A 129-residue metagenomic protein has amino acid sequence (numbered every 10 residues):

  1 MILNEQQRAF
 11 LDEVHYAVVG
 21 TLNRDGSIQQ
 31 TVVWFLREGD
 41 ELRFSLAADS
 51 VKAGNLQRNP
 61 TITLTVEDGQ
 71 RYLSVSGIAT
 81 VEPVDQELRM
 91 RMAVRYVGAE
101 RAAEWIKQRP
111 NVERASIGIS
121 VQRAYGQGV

Functional and structural regions predicted by a protein language model:
M1-E13: Extreme N-terminal tail/first-helix region
I2, Q70-V129: Charged, gly/pro-rich active-site loop segments
N4-E5, D49-S50, A102: Structural motif corresponding to alpha-helix initiation and N-cap regions
Q7, H15, D40, R71 (+1 more regions): A generic secondary-structure signal marking the coil-to-beta-strand transition
Q7, K52-N55, L88-M92: Amphipathic alpha-helical interface surfaces
L11-D12, Q57-R58, P110: Alpha-helix boundary recognition
V14-A48, G54-L56, I62-T65, S74-S76: Short beta-strand segments
H15-Y16, T61, R101, A124: Generic structural signal for secondary-structure transition and capping sites
